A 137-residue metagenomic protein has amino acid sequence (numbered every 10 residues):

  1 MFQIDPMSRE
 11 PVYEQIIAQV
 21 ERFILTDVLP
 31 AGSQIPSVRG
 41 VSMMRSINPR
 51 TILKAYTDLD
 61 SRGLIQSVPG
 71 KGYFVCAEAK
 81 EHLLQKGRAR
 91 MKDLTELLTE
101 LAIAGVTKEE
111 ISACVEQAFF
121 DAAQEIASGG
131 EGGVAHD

Functional and structural regions predicted by a protein language model:
D27, G63: Glycine-centered, phosphate/nucleic-acid-interacting loop/turn motifs that mediate DNA/RNA or nucleotide
V28-G32: Short helix/strand-capping hinge loops at secondary-structure junctions that flank key functional elements
Q34-I35, S67-A79: Short, Lys/Arg-rich nucleic-acid/phosphate-binding segment
Q34-R45, L59: A short alpha-helical element within helix-turn-helix/winged-helix DNA-binding domains across DNA-binding proteins
A79-A104: Conserved segment of winged-helix/HTH DNA-binding domains
A102-D137: C-terminal regulatory/oligomerization modules of transcriptional regulators
